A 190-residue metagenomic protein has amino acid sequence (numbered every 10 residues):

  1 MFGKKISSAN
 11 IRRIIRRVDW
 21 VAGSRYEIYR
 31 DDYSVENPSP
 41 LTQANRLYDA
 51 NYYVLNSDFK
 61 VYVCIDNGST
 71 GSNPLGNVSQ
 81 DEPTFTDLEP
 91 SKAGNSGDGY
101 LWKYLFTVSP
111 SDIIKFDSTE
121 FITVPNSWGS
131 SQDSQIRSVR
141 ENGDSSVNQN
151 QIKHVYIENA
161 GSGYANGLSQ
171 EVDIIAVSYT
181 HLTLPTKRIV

Functional and structural regions predicted by a protein language model:
M1-V61, I65-L182: Feature for peripheral, non-core segments
H181, T186-V190: Single conserved hydrophobic/aromatic residue that forms the stacking wall/gate of nucleotide- or nucleobase-binding
